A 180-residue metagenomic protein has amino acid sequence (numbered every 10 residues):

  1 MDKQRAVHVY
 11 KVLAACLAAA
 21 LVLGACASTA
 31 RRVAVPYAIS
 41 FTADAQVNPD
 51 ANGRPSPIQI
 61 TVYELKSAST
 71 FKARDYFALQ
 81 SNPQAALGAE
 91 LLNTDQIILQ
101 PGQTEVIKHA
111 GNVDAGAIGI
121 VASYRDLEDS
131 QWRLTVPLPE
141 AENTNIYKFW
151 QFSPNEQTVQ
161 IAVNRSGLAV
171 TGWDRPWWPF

Functional and structural regions predicted by a protein language model:
D2-A14: Bacterial N-terminal signal peptides that target proteins for export
V22-A25: C-terminal motif of bacterial Sec signal peptides marking the signal peptidase cleavage site
A27-A30: Bacterial signal peptide processing site
V33-Y37: Short structural boundary motif marking the start of a folded domain
I39-A51: Short amphipathic, basic-aromatic surface patches that mediate peripheral association with negatively charged
N52-T61: Short coil-to-beta strand junction motifs in C2/discoidin
Q59, L65-G119, Y124-L127: Structured domain cores in non-transmembrane regions
R133-F180: Glycine-rich, aromatic-bearing surface loops/beta-hairpins
